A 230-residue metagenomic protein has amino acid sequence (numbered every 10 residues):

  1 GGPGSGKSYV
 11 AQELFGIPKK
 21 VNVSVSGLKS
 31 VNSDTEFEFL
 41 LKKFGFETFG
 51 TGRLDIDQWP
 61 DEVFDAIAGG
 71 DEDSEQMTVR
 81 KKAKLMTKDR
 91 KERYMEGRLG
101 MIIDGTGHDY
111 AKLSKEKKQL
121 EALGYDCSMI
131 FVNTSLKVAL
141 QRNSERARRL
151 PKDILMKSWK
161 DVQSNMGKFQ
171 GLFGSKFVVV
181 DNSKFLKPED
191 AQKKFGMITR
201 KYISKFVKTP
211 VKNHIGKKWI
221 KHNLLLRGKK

Functional and structural regions predicted by a protein language model:
G1-K230: Glycine-rich phosphate-binding loop of ATP-dependent small-molecule kinases
